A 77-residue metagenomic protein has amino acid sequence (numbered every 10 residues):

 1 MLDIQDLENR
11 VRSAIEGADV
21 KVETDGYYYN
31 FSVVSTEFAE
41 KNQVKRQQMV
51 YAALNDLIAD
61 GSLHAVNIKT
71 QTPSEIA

Functional and structural regions predicted by a protein language model:
M1-A77: N-terminal, polar/charged subdomain of small-to-medium soluble alpha/beta proteins
